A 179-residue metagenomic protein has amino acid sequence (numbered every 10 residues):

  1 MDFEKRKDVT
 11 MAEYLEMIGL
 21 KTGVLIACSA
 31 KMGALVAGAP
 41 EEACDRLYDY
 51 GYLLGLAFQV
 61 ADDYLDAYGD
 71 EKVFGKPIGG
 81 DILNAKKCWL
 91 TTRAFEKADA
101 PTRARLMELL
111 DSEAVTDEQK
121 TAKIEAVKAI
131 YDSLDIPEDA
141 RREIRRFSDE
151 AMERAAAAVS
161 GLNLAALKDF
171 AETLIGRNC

Functional and structural regions predicted by a protein language model:
M1-C179: All-alpha prenyltransferase/terpene-synthase fold signal
